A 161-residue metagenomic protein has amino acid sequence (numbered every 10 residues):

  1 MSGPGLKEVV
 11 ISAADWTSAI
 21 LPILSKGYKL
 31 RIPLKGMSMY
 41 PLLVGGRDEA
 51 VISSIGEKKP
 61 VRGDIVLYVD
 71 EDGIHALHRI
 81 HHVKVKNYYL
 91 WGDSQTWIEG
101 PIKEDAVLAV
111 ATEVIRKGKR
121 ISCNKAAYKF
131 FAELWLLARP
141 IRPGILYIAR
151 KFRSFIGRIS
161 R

Functional and structural regions predicted by a protein language model:
M1-R161: Extended hydrophobic leader/signal-anchor segments used for secretion and membrane insertion
